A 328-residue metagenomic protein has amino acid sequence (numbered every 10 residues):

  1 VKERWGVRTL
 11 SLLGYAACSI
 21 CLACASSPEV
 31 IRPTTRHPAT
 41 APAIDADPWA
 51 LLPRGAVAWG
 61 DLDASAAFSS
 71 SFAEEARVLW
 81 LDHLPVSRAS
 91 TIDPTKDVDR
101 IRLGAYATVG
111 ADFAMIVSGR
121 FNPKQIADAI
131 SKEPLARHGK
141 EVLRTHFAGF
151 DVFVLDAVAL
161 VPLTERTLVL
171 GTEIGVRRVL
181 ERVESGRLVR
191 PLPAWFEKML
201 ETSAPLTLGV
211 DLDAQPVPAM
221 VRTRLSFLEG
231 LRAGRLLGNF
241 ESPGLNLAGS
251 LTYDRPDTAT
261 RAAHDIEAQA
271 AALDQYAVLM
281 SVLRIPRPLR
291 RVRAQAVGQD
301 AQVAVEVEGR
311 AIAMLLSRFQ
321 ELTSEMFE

Functional and structural regions predicted by a protein language model:
V1-L22: Sec-dependent bacterial lipoprotein signal peptides
A25-P28: Bacterial signal peptide processing site
V30-A58: Post-signal peptide N-terminal segment of mature Sec-exported envelope proteins
A41-P42, A67, E75-D99, L135-L245 (+3 more regions): An internal, short helix-loop-strand segment that often contains or flanks glycine-aspartate motifs
I44, T207-E308, I312-L315: Leucine-rich, highly hydrophobic segment in Treponema pallidum outer-membrane-associated proteins
A58, S65-S70, V109-F113, F121-Q125 (+2 more regions): Primarily extracytoplasmic ectodomains and periplasmic/lumenal surface modules that are beta-strand-rich
S90-I92, N122-L160, H264-V297: Short Gly/Thr-rich strand-loop-strand
R100-N122, E241-R255: A short acidic-to-branched-hydrophobic micro-motif
